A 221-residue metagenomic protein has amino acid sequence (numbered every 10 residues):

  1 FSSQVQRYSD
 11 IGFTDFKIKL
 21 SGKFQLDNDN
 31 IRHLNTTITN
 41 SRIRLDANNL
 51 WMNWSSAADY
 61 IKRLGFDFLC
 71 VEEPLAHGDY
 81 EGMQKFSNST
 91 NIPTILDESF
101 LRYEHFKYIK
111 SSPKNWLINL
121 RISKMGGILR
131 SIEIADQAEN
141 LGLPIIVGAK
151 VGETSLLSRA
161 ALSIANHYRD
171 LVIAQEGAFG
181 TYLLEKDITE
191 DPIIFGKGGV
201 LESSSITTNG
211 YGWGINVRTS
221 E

Functional and structural regions predicted by a protein language model:
F1-D10, F24-D29: Active-site beta->alpha loop and helix N-cap motifs at the rims of alpha/beta catalytic domains
R7-K19: Catalytic domains of carbohydrate-active enzymes, especially glycoside hydrolases
I11-F13, T39-N40, T90-N91, R169-L171: Short coil/turn connectors at secondary-structure junctions
I18-A160, I164, L184-I188: Catalytic core of soluble alpha/beta enzymes
V151-E221: Flexible C-terminal active-site loop/helix
